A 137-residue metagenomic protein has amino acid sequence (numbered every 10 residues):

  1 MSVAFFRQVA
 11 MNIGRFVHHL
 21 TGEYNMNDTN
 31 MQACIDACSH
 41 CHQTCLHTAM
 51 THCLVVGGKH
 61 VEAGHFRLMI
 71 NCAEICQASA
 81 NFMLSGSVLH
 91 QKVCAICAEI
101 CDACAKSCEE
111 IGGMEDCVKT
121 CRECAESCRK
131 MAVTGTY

Functional and structural regions predicted by a protein language model:
M1-S2, M26: Accessible peptide chain termini
V3-A4, V9-A10, V17: Acidic, Ala/Val/Gly-enriched low-complexity intrinsically disordered segments
N12-Y137: Amphipathic alpha-helical hairpins
